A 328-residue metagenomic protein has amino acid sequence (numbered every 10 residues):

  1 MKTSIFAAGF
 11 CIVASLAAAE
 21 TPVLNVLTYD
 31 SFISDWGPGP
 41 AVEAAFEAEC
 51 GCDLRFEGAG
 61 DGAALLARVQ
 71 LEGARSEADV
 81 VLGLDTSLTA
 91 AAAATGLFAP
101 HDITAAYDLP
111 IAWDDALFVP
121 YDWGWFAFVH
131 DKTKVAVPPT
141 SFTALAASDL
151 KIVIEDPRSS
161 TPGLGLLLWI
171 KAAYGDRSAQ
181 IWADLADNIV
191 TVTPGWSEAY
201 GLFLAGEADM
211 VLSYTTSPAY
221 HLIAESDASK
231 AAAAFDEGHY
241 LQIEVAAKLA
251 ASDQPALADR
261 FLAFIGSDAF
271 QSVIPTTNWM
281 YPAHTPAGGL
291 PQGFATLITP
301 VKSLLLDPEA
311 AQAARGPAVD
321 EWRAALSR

Functional and structural regions predicted by a protein language model:
V23-G39, G60-A64, S76-A208: Extracytoplasmic ligand-binding site segments that recognize negatively charged/polar headgroups
P40-F56: Short alpha-helix C-terminal cap/hinge motif
S87-A91, L204-S229, N278: A ligand-binding cleft/hinge motif common to bilobed small-molecule-binding domains
A99-A105, A116-P120, T143, L222-Y240 (+1 more regions): Short beta-strand->loop
I111, G124, W182-A186, V192-T193 (+2 more regions): Periplasmic-binding protein-like
A127-K134, K171, Q242-P255, V273-T276: A bilobed periplasmic-binding-protein/Venus flytrap-type ligand-binding module shared by bacterial periplasmic
L249-L305: Mature extracytoplasmic/periplasmic domains
P291-R328: Extracellular/periplasmic bilobal clamshell ligand-binding domains
